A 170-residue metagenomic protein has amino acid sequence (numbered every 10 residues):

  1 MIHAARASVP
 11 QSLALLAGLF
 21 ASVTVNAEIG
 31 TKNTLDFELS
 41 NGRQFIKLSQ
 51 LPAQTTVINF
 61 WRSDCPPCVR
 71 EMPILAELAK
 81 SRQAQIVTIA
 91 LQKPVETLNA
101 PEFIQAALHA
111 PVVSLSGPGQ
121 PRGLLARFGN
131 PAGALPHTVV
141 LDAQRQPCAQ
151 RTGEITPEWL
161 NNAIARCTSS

Functional and structural regions predicted by a protein language model:
I2-L13: Bacterial N-terminal signal peptides that target proteins for export
Q11-S22: Bacterial N-terminal signal peptides
V25-L48, A110-V112: N-terminal "domain-start" segment that seeds a small globular fold
L35, T56, L135-P136: Short loop/turn microsegments at loop-to-beta-strand junctions
S49-P66: Short active-site neighborhood of thiol/selenol oxidoreductases, capturing the structured segment around
S63-R70, H137: C-type cytochrome heme c attachment motif
V69-L108, G119-L125: Structural microenvironment flanking redox-active thiols in thiol-disulfide oxidoreductases
G117-A163: Thiol/disulfide oxidoreductase modules built on the thioredoxin-like
